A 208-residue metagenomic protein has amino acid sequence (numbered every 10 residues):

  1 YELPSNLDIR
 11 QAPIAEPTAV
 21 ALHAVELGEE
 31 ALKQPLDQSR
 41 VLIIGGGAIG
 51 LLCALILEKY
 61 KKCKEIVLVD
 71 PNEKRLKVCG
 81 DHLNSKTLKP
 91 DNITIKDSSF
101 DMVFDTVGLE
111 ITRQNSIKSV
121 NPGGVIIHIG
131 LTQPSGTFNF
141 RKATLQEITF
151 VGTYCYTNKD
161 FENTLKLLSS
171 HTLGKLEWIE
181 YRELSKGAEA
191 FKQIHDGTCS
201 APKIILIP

Functional and structural regions predicted by a protein language model:
Y1-N6: Phosphate/diphosphate ligand-binding glycine-rich loop within oxidoreductases
L7-P90: Mid-domain Rossmann-like dinucleotide-binding core that forms the NAD(H)/NADP(H) cofactor-binding site
I14, S119, E180-E183: A structural signal for short, well-ordered beta-strand elements
L22-E26, A54-E58, D101, I117 (+3 more regions): Predominant activation on well-ordered alpha-helical scaffold segments within soluble catalytic domains
E30-L42, Y60-K61, L76-K77, D81-T149: Glycine-rich cofactor phosphate-binding loops and adjacent beta1-alpha1 units of small-molecule cofactor enzyme domains
P71-N72, T132, Y156: Residues in the short beta-alpha loop(s) of Rossmann-like NAD(P)-binding domains
Q114, N158, E162-P208: C-terminal hydrophobic helical "lid"/dimerization subdomain of Rossmann-like NAD(P)H-dependent oxidoreductases
V151-Y154: A short acidic, glycine-rich active-site loop that binds or catalyzes chemistry on phosphate/adenosine moieties
